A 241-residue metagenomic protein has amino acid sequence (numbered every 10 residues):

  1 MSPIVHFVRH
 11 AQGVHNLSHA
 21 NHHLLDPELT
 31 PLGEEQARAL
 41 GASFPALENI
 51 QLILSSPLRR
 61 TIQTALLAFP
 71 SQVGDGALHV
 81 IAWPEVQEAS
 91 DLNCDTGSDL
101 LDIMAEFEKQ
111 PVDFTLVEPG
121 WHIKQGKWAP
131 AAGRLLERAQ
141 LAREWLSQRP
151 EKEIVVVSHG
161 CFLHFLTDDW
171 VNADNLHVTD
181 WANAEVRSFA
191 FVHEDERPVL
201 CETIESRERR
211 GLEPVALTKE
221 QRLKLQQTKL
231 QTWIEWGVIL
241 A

Functional and structural regions predicted by a protein language model:
M1-I4, A89-K109, H164-A241: Acidic, low-complexity terminal tails and accessory targeting/binding regions of phosphate-metabolizing enzymes
S2-L78, A132-G133, A139, H177: Active-site-proximal alpha-helix that buttresses catalytic centers in soluble enzyme cores
V5, E151-V157: Residue-level preference for the first positions of well-ordered beta-strands
H23-P27, A89-S90, E118-L136: Surface-exposed cleft-lining segments at the edges of enzyme active sites
A46-E48, L146-K152: Glycine-rich phosphate-binding loop signature in dinucleotide/nucleotide-binding domains
P57, D75-C94, V117-Q125, A182-N183: A short, structured active-site edge motif that brings together acidic residues
L135-R149: A short, acidic, amphipathic alpha-helical segment used as a generic capping/interface helix at domain edges
L146, V156-G160: His/acidic metal-ligating clusters that form di-metal
